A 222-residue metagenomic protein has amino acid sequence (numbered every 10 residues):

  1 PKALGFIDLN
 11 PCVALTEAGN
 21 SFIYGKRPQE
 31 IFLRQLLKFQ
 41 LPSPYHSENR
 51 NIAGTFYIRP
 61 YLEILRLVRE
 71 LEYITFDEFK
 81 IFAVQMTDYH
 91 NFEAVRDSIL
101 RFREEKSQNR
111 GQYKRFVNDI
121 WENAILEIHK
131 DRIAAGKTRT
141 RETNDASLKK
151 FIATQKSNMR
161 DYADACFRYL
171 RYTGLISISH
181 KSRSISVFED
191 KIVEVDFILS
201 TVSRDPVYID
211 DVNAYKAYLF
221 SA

Functional and structural regions predicted by a protein language model:
K2-A222: Donor-sugar nucleotide-binding helix/loop cap in glycosyltransferases
